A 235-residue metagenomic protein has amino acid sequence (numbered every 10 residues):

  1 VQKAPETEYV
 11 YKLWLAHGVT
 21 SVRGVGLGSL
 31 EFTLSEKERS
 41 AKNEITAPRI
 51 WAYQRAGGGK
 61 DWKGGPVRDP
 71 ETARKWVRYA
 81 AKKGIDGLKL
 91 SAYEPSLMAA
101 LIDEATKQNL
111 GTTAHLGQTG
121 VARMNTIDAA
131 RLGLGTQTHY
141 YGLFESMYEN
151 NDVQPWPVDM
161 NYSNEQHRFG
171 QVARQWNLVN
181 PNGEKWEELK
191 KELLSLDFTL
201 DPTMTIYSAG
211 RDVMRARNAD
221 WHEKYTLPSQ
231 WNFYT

Functional and structural regions predicted by a protein language model:
V1-E44, D61-K63, R68, M124-A129 (+1 more regions): Metal-associated gating/positioning segment near the N- to mid-region
V10-E31, A47-G57, A81-Y93, I102 (+4 more regions): Divalent metal-dependent hydrolysis catalytic cores, especially in the metallo-beta-lactamase
S29-R39, A92-T106, M147-V158, E192: Active-site-adjacent beta->alpha loops and helix N-cap segments on the catalytic face of soluble alpha/beta enzymes
I45-K63, N232-T235: N-terminal small/glycine-rich loop or linker at the start of catalytic domains across soluble metabolic enzymes
G64-R78: Alpha-helical scaffold elements lining the catalytic groove of polysaccharide deacetylases
Y79-L88, Y93, G135, L143-T235: Active-site neighborhoods of metal-dependent hydrolases
D86-A129, T138, M204-A209, R215-N218 (+1 more regions): Divalent metal-binding pocket/active-site signature
